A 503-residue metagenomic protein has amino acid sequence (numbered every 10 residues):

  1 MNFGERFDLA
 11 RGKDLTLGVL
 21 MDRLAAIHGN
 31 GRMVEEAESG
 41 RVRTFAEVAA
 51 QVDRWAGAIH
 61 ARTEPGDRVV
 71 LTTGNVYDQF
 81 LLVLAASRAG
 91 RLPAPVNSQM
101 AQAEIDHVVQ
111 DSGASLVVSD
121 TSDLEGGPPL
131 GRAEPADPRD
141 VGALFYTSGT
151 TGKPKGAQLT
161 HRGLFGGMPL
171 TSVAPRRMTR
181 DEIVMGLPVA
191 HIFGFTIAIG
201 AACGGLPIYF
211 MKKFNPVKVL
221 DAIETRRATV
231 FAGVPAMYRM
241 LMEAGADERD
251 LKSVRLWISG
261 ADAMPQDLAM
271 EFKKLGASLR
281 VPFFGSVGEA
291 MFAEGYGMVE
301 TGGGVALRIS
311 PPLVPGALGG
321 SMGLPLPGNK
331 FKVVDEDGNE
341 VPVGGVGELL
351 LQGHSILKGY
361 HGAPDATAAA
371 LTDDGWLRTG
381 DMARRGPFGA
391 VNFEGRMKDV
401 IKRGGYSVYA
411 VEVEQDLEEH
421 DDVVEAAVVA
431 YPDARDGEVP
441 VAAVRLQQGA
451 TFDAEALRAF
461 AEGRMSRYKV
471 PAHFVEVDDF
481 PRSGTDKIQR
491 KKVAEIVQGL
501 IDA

Functional and structural regions predicted by a protein language model:
M1-R62, D67, A89, Q110 (+3 more regions): N-lobe entry segment of adenylate-forming
K13, A37-V42, A58-M100, G186 (+2 more regions): Conserved AMP-binding/adenylate-forming
G29-N30, P128-Y146, K153, R176-E182: Conserved pre-ATP/AMP-binding loop-to-beta segment of ANL
V42-A46, G142-G166: Conserved AMP-binding A3 loop
Q79, F231, G353, K358-G359 (+4 more regions): AMP-binding/adenylate-forming catalytic core of the ANL superfamily
F165-E182, A190-V230, M240, A244-G245: Conserved AMP-binding/adenylation subdomain of ANL enzymes
T229-G233, M242-A317, K330: Gly/Ser/Thr-rich phosphate-binding loop
I309, L313, S321-G328, N339-A370 (+1 more regions): Conserved ATP/PPi-binding loop(s) of AMP-dependent carboxylate-activating enzymes
